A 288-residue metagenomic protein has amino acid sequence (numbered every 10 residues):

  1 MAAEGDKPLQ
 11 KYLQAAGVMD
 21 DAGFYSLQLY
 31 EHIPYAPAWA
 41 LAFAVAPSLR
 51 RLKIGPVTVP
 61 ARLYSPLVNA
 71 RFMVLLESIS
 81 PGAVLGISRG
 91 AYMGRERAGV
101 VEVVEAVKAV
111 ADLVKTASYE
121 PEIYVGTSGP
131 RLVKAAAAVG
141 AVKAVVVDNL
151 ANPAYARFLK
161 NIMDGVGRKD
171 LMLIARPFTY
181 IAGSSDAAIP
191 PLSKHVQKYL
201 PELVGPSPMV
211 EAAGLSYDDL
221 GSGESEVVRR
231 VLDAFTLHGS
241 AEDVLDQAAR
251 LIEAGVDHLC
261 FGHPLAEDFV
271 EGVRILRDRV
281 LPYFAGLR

Functional and structural regions predicted by a protein language model:
M1, S26, K53-T58, G82-G86 (+4 more regions): Structural preference for beta-strand elements that scaffold enzyme active sites
M1-L49, K53, P121: N-terminal beta1-alpha1-beta2 module of alpha/beta enzyme domains
M1-Q10, V57-P66, E120-T127, T179-A182 (+1 more regions): Active-site mouth loops of central-metabolism enzymes
D6-M19, N69-M73, T127-A135, S240-R250: Short, acidic/polar
D6-P8, L29-A38, A61-L67, V133 (+4 more regions): Acidic-and-aromatic substrate-binding clefts and catalytic sites of carbohydrate-active enzymes
G17-D21, A42-K53, M73-A83, A137-A138 (+2 more regions): Acidic (Asp/Glu)-rich catalytic clusters
A38-V59, A106-V114, D164-A175, R274-R288: Alpha-helix-loop-beta-strand connector modules within alpha/beta enzyme cores
A91, E96-V114, Y119, A156-A254 (+1 more regions): An alpha-helical appendage that flanks or caps ligand/catalytic pockets
